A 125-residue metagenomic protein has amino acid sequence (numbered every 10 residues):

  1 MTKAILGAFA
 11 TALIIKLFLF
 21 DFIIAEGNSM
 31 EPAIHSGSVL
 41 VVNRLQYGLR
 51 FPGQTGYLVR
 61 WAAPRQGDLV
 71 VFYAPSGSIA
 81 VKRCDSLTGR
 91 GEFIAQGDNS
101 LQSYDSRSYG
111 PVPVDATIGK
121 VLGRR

Functional and structural regions predicted by a protein language model:
M1-R125: Extended hydrophobic leader/signal-anchor segments used for secretion and membrane insertion
